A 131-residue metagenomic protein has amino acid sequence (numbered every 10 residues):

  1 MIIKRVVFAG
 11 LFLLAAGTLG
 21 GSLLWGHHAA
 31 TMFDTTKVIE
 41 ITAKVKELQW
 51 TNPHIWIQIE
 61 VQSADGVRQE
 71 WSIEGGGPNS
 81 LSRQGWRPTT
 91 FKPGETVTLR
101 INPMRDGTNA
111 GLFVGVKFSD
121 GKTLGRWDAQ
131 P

Functional and structural regions predicted by a protein language model:
A9-G21: Bacterial N-terminal signal peptides
L24-I39: Short boundary/loop segments of OB/S1/cold-shock single-stranded nucleic-acid-binding domains
A43-V45: Conserved hydrophobic positions within beta-strands
T51-Q62: Short aromatic-glycine-enriched beta-strand elements
G75-R83: Short, structured beta-strand/loop micro-motifs enriched in basic residues and often containing a Trp
R83-T98: Short nucleic-acid-contacting surface segments enriched for D/E, G, S/T with interspersed K/R
M104-W127: OB-fold/S1-family single-stranded nucleic acid-binding modules
